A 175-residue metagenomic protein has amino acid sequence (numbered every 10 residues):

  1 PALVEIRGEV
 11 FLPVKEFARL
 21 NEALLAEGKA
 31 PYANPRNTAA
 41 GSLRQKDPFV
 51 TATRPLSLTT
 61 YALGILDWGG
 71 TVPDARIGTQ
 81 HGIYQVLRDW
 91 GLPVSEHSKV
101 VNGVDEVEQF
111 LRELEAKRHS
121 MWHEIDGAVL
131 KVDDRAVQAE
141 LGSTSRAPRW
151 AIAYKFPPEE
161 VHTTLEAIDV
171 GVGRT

Functional and structural regions predicted by a protein language model:
P1-T175: RNA/tRNA-interacting regions in translation and RNA-turnover enzymes
